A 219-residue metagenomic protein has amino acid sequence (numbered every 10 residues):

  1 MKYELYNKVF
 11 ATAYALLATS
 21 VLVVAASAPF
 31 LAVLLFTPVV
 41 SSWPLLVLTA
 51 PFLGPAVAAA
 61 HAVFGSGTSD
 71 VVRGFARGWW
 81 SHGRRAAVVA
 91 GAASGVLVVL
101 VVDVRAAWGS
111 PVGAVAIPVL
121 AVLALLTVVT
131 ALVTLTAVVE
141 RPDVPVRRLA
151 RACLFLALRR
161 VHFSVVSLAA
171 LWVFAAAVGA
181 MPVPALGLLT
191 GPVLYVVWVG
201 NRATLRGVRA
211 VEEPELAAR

Functional and structural regions predicted by a protein language model:
M1-V104, V112-A116, A131-L132, T136-R219: Helix-coil boundary and N-terminal low-complexity module in membrane systems
A121-T134: Mid-bilayer segments of alpha-helical transmembrane spans in multi-pass integral membrane proteins that mediate
